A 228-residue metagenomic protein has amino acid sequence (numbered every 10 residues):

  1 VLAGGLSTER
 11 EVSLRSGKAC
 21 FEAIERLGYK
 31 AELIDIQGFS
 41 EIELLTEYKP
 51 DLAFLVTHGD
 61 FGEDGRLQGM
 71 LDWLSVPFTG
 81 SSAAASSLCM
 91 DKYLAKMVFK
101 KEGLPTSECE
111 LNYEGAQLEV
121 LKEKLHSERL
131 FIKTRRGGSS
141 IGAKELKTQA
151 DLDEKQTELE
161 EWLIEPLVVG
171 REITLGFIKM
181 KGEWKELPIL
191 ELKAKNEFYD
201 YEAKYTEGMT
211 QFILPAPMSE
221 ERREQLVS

Functional and structural regions predicted by a protein language model:
V1-A3, L45, L88-R171: Active-site nucleotide/adenylate-binding loops and adjacent lid/helix of ATP-dependent enzymes
V1-A84, L88-M90, L94, Y113-V120: ATP-binding N-terminal substructure of ATP-dependent carboxylate-amine bond-forming enzymes
S13, Q225-L226: Conserved anionic group-binding/transfer micro-motifs
K30-E32, P77, P105-E108, K185: Conserved beta-strand segments of alpha/beta enzyme cores
S75-P77, H126, G182-E183: Glycine-enriched alpha-helix->loop->beta-strand junction motifs that scaffold or abut catalytic
K147-Q225: Phosphate-binding site of ATP-dependent enzymes
